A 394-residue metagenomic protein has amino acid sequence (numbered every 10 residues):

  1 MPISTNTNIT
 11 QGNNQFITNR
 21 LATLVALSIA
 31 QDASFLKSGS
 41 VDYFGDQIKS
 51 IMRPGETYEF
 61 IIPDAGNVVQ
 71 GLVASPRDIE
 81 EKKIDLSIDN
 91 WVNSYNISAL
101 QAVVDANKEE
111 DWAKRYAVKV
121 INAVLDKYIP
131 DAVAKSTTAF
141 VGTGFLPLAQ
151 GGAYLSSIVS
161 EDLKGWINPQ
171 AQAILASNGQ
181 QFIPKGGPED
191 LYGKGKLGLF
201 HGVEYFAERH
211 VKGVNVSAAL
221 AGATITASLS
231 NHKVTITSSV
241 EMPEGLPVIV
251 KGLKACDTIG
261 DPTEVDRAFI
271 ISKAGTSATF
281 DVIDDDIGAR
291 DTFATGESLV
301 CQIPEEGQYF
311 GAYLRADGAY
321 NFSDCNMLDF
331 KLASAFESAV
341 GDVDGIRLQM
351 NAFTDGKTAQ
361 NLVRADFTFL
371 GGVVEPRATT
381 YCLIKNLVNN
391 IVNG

Functional and structural regions predicted by a protein language model:
M1-K83, V374-V388: N-terminal "assembly arms/tails" that initiate or stabilize quaternary assembly in self-assembling proteins
M1-T7, E241, P247, N389-G394: Intrinsically disordered, low-complexity terminal tails
T7, K119-G142, P304-F336, V340 (+1 more regions): Signature of extracytoplasmic/envelope-associated structural regions
F60, K82-V141, S156-W166, E244 (+1 more regions): Long, contiguous amphipathic alpha-helices that act as assembly "spine/axial" helices in icosahedral shell and virion
S94-S98, D344-G394: Hydrophobic, glycine-enriched assembly/anchoring segments
A134-K212: Extended, solvent-exposed, turn-rich assembly/linker loops in the middle of proteins
Q172-L175, C256-D257, G372: Flexible loop/turn segments at secondary-structure boundaries
V214-H232, T237-L246, K251-A319, S323-C325: Small/polar beta-strand repeat architecture
